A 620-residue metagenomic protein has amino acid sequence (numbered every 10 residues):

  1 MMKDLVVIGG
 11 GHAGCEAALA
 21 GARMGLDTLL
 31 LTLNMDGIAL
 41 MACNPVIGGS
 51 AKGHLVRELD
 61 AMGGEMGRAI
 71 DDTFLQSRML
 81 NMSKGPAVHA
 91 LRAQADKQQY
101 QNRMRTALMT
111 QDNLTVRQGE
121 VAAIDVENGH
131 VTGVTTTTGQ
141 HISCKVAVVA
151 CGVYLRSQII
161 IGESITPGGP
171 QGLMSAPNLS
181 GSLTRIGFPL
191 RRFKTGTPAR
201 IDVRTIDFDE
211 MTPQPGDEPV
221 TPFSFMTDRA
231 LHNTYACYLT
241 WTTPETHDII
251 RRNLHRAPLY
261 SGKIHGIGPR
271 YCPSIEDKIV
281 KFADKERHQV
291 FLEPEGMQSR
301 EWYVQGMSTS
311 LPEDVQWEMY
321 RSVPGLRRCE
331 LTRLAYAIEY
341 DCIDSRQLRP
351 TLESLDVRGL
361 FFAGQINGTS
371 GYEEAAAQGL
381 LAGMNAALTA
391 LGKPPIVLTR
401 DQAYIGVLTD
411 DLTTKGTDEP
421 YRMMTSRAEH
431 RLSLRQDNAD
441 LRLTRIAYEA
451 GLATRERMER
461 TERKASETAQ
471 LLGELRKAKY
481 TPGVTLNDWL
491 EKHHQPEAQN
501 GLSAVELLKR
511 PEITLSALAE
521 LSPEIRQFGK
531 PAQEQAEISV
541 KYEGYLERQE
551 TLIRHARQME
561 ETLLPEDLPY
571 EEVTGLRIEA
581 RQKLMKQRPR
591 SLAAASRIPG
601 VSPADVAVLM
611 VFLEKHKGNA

Functional and structural regions predicted by a protein language model:
M2-A13: Beta1/beta-strand and adjacent pyrophosphate-binding region of the FAD-binding site in flavoprotein oxidoreductases
K3, T137-V146: Core beta-strand elements of the Rossmann-like FAD/NAD(P) dinucleotide-binding domain in flavoenzyme oxidoreductases
L19-A123, A150-P170, M174, N178-L179 (+2 more regions): Conserved N-terminal/central alpha/beta ligand/cofactor-binding core
N34-D36, K52, M79, G181-W317 (+3 more regions): An anion/pyrophosphate-binding glycine-rich loop and adjacent beta-alpha core in soluble alpha-beta enzymes
D125-H141: Conserved beta-strand-loop-beta-strand element in the redox core of flavoprotein oxidoreductases
Y303-T369, V397-D410, R526-K583, R588: A glycine-rich dinucleotide-binding beta-alpha-beta segment and adjacent secondary-structure elements that constitute
A375-I396: Internal hydrophobic alpha-helix adjacent to the cofactor/substrate pocket in enzyme cavities
R427, S433, T444-A607, V611-A620: Extended, charge-enriched "interface" segments that sit outside catalytic cores
